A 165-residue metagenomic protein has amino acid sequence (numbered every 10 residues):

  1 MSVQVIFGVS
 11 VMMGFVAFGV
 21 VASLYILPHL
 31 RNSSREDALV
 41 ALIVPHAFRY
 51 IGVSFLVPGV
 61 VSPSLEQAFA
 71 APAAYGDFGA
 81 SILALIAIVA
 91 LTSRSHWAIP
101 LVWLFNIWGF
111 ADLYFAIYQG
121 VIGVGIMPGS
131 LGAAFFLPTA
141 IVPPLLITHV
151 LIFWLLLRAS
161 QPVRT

Functional and structural regions predicted by a protein language model:
M1-F18: Hydrophobic transmembrane alpha-helical segments in integral membrane proteins
V5, S64-Y75, L101, M127-P138: Non-cytosolic membrane-interface motifs at loop->transmembrane helix junctions
V11-V16, A133-H149: Small-residue-rich transmembrane alpha-helices that serve as helix-helix interface/gating elements in multipass
Y25-P28, F55-S64, Y118-M127: Juxtamembrane "helix-exit" motif on the non-cytosolic side of transmembrane helices
L27-L39, T92-P100, S160-T165: Membrane-interface helix-boundary motifs at transmembrane edges
V44-G59: A generic, lipid-embedded transmembrane alpha helix
G76, A80-A84, V102-V121, P143-L145: Hydrophobic alpha-helical membrane segments
G79-R94, L151-L155: Alpha-helical transmembrane segments in multipass membrane proteins, preferentially the mid-helix core
